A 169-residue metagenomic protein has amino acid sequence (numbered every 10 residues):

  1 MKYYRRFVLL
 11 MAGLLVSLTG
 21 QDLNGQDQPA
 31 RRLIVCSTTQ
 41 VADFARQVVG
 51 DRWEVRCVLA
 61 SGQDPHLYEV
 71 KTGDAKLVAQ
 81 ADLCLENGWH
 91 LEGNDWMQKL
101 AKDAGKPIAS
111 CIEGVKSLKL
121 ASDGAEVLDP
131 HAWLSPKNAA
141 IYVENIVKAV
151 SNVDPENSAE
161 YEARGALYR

Functional and structural regions predicted by a protein language model:
M1-Y4: N-terminal secretory signal peptides that target proteins for export/translocation
R6-T19: Bacterial N-terminal signal peptides
L18-R169: Extracytoplasmic metal-acquisition and chelation regions
